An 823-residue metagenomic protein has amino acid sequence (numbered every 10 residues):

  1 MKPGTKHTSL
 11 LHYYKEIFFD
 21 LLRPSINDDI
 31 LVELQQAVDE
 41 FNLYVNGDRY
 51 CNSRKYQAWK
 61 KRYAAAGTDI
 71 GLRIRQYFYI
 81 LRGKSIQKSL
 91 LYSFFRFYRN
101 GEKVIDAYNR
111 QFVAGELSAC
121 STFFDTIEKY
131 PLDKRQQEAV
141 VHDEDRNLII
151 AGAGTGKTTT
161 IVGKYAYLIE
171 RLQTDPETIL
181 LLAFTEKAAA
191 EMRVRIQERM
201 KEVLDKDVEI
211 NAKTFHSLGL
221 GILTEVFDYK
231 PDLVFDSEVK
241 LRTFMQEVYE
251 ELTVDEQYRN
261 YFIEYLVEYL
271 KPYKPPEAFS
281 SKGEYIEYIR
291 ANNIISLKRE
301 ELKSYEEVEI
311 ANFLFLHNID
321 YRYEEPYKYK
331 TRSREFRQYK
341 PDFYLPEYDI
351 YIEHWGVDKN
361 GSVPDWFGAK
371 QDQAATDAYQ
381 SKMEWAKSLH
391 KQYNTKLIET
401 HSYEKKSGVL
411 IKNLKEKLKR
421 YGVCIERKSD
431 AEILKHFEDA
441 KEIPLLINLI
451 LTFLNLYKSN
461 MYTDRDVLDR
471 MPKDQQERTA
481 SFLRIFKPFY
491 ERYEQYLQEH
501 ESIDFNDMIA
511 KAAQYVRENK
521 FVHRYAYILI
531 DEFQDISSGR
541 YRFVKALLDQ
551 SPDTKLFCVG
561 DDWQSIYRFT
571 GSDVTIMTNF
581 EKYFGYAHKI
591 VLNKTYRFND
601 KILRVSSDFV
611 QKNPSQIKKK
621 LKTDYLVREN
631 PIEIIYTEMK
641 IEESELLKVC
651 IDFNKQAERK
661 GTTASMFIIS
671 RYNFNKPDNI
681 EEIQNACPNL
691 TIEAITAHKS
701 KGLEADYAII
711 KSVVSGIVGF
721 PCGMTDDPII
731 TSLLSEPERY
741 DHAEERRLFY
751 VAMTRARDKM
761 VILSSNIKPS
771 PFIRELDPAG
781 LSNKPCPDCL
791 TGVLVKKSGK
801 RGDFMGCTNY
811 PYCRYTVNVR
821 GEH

Functional and structural regions predicted by a protein language model:
E16-R49, S53-R62, T178, A183-L266 (+2 more regions): Conserved P-loop NTPase-based nucleic-acid remodeling module centered on helicase motor cores
S25, V32, S53-R54, K60-R73 (+18 more regions): Conserved helicase NTPase motor core
N52-L90, V234-S296, P346, T400-Y496: Coupling/switch/interface segments within P-loop NTPase motor domains and analogous charged loops in nucleic-acid
I149, T158-I161, F279-S281, A291 (+2 more regions): Helicase P-loop NTPase motor core
Y339-G361, Y393: Active-site beta-strand-loop-beta-strand hairpin of nuclease catalytic cores that positions key catalytic residues
K382, K387-S388, Y541-E629: Conserved RecA-like helicase ATPase core segment that couples NTP binding/hydrolysis to strand translocation
E693-D726: A short beta-strand element within the Helicase C-terminal
V714-S782: C-terminal accessory regions
